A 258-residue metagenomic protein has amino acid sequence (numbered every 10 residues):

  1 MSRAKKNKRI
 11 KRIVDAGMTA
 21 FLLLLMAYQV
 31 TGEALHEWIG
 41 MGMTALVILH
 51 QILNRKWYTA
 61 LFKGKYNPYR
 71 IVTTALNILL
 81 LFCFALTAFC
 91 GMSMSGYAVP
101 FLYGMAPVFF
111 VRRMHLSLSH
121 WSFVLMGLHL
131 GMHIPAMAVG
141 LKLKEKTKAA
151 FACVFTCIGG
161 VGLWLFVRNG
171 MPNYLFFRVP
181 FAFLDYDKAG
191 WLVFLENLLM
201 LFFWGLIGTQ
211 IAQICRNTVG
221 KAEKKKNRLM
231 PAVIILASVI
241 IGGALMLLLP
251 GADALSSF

Functional and structural regions predicted by a protein language model:
M1-F258: Membrane-embedded alpha-helical bundles that constitute the cytochrome b-like, heme-associated redox core of multi-pass
